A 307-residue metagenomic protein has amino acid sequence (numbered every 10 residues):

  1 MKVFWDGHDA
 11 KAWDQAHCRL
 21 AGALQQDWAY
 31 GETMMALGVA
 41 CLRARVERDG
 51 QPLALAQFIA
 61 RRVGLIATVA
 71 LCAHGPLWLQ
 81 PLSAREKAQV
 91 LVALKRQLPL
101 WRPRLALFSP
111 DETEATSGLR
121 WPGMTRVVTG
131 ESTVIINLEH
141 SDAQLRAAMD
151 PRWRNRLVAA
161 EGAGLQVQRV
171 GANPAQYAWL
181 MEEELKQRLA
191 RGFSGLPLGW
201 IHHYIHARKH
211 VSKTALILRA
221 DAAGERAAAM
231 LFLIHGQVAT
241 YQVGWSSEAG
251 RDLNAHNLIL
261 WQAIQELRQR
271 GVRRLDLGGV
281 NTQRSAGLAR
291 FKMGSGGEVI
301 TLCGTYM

Functional and structural regions predicted by a protein language model:
K2-A10, T33, A60, L119-Q144 (+1 more regions): Active-site/acyl-donor-binding loops of N-acyltransferases
V3-D49, L55-L65, E112-E114, W121-T129 (+2 more regions): A conserved beta-strand-loop-helix scaffold within acyl/acetyltransferase catalytic domains
V69, P103-L105, V238, R274: Residues at the N-termini of beta-strands
A73-S83, E139-H140, G244-L253, N281: A short, internal acetyl-CoA/4′-phosphopantetheine-binding micro-motif in the GNAT/acyltransferase core
Q80, E112-T116, N281-S285: Acidic-and-aromatic substrate-binding clefts and catalytic sites of carbohydrate-active enzymes
E86-G130: Non-catalytic accessory segments adjacent to catalytic cores
L91-R96, H203-M307: Aromatic (often tryptophan-rich) hydrophobic motifs at membrane interfaces
A106-L107, Q168, R274-G278: Short catalytic-loop micro-motif centered on adjacent basic/acidic residues
